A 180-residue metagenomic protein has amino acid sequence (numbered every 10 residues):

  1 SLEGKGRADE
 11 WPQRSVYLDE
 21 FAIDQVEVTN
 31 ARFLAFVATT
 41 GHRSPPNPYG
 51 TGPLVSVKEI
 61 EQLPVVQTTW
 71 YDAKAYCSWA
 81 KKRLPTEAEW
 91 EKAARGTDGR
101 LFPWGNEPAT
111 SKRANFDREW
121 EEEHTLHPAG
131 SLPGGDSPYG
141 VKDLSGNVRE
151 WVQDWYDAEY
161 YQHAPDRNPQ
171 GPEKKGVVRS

Functional and structural regions predicted by a protein language model:
S1-G6, R43, P48-S180: Functional-site microenvironments in short loops/helix caps that host divalent-cation chemistry
S1-R43, W70-Y71, D98, S180: Short, compositionally biased
